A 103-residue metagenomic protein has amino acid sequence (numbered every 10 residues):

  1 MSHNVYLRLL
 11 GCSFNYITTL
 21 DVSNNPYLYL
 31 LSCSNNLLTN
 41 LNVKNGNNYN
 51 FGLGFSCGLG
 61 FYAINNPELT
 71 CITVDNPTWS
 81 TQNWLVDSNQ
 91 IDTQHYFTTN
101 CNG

Functional and structural regions predicted by a protein language model:
H3-Y16, P26-L37, V43-L69, V74-S80 (+1 more regions): Concave beta-strand-loop units of leucine-rich repeat
L20: Acidic/charged coordination and interface sites in well-structured regions
